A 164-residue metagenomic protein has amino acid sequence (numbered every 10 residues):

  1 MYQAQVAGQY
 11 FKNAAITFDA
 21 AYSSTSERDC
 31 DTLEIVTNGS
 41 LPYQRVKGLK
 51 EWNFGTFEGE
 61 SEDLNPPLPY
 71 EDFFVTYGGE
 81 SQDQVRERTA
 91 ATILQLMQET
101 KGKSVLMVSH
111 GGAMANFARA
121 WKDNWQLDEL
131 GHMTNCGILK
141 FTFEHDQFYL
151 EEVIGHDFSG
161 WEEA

Functional and structural regions predicted by a protein language model:
M1-Q44, E80-D83: Active-site-proximal alpha-helix that buttresses catalytic centers in soluble enzyme cores
A7-Y10, V46, E51-D63, Q98-K103 (+1 more regions): Acidic, low-complexity terminal tails and accessory targeting/binding regions of phosphate-metabolizing enzymes
S23-S24, E87, V108-S109: Short beta-strand scaffold positions
E27, L49, G112: Catalytic metal-binding/acid-base residues of hydrolase active sites
I35, N116-A120: Active-site signature of alpha/beta-hydrolase-fold catalytic machinery across serine- and Asp/Cys-nucleophile hydrolases
I35-A90, G131, A164: Phosphate-handling substructures
A90-M97: A short, acidic, amphipathic alpha-helical segment used as a generic capping/interface helix at domain edges
K103-G111: Generic beta-sheet signal
